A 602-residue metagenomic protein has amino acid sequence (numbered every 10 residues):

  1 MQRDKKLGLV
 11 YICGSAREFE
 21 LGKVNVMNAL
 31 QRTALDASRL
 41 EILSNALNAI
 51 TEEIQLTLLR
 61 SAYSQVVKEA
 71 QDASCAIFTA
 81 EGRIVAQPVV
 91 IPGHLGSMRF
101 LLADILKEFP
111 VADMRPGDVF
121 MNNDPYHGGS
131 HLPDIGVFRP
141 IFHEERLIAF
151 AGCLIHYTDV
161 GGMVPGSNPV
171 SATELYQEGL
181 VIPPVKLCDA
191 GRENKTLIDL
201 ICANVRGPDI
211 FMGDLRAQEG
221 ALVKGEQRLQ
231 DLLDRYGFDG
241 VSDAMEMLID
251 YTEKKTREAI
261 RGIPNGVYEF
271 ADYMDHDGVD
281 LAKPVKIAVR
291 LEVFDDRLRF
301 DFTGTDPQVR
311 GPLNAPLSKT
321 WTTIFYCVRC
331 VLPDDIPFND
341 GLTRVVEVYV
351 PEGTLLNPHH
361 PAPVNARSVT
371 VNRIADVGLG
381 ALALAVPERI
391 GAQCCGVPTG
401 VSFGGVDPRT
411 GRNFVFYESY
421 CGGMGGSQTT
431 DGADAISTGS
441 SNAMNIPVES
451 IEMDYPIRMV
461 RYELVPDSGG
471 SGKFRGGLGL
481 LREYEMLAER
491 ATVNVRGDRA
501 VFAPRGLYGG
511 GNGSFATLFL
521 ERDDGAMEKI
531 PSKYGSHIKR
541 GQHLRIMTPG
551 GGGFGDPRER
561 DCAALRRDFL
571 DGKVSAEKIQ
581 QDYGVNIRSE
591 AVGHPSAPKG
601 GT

Functional and structural regions predicted by a protein language model:
Q2-D4, C13-A16, V24-N25: Short, low-complexity, charge-dense intrinsically disordered segments
R3-D4, E18, S589, P595 (+1 more regions): Positively charged, low-complexity intrinsically disordered regions
D4-L7, C13, G117, D523 (+1 more regions): Compositionally biased, intrinsically disordered low-complexity segments enriched in polar/proline residues
K6-G8, E18-E20, A29: Acidic/proline-rich low-complexity IDRs
G8, C13-G14, G22, G593 (+1 more regions): Residue-identity detector for glycine
V26-P116, M121-H143, L147-V592: Glycine/proline-enriched, intrinsically flexible loops and inter-domain linkers
